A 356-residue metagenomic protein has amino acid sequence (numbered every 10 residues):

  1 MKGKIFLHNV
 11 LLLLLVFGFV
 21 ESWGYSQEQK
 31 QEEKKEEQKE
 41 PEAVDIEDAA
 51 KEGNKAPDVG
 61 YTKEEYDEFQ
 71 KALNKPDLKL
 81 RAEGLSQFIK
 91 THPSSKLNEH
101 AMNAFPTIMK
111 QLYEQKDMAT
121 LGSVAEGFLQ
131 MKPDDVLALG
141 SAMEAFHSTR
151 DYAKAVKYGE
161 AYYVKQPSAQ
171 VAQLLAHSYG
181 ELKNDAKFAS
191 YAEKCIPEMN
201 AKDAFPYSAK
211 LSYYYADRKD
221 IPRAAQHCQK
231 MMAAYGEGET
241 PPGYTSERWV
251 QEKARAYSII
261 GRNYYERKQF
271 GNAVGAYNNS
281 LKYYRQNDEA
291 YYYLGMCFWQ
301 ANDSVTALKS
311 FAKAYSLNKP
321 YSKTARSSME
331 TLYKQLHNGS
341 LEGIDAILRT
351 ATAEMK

Functional and structural regions predicted by a protein language model:
W23-A119, S123, D345, A353-K356: N-terminal leader/linker segments that initiate helical-solenoid repeat arrays
E65, E99-M102, V136-L137, A169-Q170 (+5 more regions): Helix-start (N-cap) detector for alpha-helical repeat units in TPR-like alpha-solenoids, especially tetratricopeptide
A101-T107, S141, L174, K210 (+3 more regions): Canonical tetratricopeptide repeat
T107-K110, E144, H177, A209-Y213 (+3 more regions): Residue-level recognition of tetratricopeptide repeat
L112-Q115, T149, L182, R218 (+2 more regions): Structural motif corresponding to the intra-repeat A-B loop/turn of tetratricopeptide repeats
V164, Q226-G236, W299-K323, E330-K334 (+1 more regions): TPR/TPR-like (Sel1-like) alpha-helical repeat modules
P242, E247-A254, E266, K313-K356: Terminal, low-structured helical/coil segments at or just beyond the last alpha-helical repeat
